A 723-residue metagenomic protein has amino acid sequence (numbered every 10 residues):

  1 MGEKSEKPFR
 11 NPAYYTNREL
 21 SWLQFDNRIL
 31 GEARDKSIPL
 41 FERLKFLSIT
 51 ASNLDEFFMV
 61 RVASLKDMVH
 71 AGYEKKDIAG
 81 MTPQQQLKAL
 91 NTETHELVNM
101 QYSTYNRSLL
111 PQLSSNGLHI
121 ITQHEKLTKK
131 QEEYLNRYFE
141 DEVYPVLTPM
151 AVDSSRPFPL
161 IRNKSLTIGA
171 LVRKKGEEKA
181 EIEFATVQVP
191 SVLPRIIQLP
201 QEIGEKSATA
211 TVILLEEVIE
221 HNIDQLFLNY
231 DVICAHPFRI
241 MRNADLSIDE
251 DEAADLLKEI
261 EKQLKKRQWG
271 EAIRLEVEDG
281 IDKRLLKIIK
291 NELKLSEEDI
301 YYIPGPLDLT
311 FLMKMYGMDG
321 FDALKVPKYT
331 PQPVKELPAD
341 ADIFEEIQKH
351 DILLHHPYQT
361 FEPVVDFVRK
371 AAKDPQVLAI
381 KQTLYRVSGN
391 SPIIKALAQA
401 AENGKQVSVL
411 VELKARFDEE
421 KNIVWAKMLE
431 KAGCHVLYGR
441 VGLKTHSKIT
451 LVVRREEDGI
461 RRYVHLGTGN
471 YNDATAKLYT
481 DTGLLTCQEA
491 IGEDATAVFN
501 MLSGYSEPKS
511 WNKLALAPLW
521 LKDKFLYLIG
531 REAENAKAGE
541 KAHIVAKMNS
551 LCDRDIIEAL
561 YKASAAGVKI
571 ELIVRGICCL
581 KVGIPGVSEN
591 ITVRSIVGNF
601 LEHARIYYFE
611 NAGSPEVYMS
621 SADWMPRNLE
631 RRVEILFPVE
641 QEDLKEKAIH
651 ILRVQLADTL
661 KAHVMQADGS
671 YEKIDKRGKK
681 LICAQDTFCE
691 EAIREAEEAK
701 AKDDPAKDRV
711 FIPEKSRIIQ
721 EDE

Functional and structural regions predicted by a protein language model:
M1-I544, K562, A566, C578-E723: N-terminal localization/anchoring segments of enzymes in phospholipid and broader phosphate metabolism
N549: Cofactor-pocket helix-loop regions in the catalytic cores of large enzyme subunits
R554-I557, Y561: Glycine/threonine-rich ATP-lid/beta-loop region of ATP-binding domains
K569-I573: Hydrophobic alpha/beta core scaffold segments
